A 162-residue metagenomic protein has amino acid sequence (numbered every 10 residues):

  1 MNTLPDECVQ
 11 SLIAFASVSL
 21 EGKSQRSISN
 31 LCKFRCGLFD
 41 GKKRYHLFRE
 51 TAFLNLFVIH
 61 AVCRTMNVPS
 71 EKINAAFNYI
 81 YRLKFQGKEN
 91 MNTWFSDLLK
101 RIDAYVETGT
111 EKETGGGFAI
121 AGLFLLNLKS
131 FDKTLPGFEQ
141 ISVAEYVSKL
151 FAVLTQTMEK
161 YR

Functional and structural regions predicted by a protein language model:
N2-N30, T93: An acidic intrinsically disordered interaction segment
C8-I13, K72-K84: Extended, well-ordered alpha-helical scaffold segments
G22-V68: N-terminal interaction modules that seed assembly of large macromolecular complexes
L38-K42, A76-E89: Eukaryote-specific, cytoplasm-facing alpha-helical/coiled-coil scaffolding segments in long proteins
H46-E50, K72-A75, E89-D97: Residues within HEAT/ARM-like alpha-solenoid scaffolds
H60-A75, Q86-N90: Short, solvent-exposed secondary-structure capping/transition elements
L83-R162: Helix-driven interaction modules
